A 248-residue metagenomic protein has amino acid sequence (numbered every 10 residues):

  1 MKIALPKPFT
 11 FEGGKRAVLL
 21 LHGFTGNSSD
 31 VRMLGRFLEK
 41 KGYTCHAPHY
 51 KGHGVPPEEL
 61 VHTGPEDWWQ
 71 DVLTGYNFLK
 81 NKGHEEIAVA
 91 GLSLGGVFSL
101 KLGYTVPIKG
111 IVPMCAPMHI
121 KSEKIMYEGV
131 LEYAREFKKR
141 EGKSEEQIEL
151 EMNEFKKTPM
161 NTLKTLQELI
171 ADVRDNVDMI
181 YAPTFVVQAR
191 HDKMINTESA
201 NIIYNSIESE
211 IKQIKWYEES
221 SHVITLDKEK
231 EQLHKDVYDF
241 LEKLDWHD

Functional and structural regions predicted by a protein language model:
L34, A182, N196-N205: Short alpha-helix in the alpha/beta-hydrolase fold that links the catalytic acid
E39-P57: Conserved alpha/beta-hydrolase
P56-H84: Catalytic nucleophile-loop/oxyanion-hole region of alpha/beta-hydrolase and closely related hydrolase-like folds
G91-G95, S99: Gly/Ala-rich beta-loop-alpha elbow adjacent to hydrolase catalytic centers
P107-F137: Flexible "cap/lid" loop of the alpha/beta hydrolase fold
I180, V186-Q188, D192: Short beta-strand/loop motif that positions the catalytic acidic residue of the alpha/beta-hydrolase fold
N201, N205-V223: Catalytic histidine neighborhood in serine/cysteine hydrolases with alpha/beta-hydrolase-type architecture
E219-D248: Catalytic active-site module of serine/aspartate enzymes centered on a nucleophile-bearing elbow/loop
